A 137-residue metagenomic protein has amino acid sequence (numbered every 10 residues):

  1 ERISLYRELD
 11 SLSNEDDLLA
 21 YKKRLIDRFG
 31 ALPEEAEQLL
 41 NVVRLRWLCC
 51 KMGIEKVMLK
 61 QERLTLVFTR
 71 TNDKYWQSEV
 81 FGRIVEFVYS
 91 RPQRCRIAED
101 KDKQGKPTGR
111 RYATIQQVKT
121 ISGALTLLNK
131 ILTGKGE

Functional and structural regions predicted by a protein language model:
E1-E137: Accessory helical-bundle/CTD segments and flexible terminal tails appended to RecA-like ATPase motors
